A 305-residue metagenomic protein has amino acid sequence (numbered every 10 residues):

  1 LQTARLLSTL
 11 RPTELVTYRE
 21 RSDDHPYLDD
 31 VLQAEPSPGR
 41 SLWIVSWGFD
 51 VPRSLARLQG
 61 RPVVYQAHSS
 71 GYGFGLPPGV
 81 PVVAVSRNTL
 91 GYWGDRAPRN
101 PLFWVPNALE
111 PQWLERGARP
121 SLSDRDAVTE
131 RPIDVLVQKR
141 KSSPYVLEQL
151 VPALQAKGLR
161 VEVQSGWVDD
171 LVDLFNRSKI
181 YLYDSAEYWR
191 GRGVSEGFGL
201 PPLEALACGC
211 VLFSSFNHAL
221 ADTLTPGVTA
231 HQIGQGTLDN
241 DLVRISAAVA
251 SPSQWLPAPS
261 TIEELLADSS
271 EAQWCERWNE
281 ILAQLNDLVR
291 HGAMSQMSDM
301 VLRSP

Functional and structural regions predicted by a protein language model:
L1-F49, S215-L220, P226-Q235, D241-V243 (+1 more regions): N-terminal pre-catalytic "stem/leader" segment of glycosyltransferase-like enzymes
T17-A97: Extended catalytic core of nucleotide-activated donor transferases of GT-like folds
V63, V161, L182, L212-F213: Hydrophobic beta-strand scaffold residues
D95, W104, A108-L174: Conserved catalytic-core segment of nucleotide-activated headgroup transferases in glycan assembly
N176-R177, P201-C210, S215-F216, P226 (+1 more regions): Conserved donor-binding/catalytic loop of nucleotide-activated donor transferases
N176-R192, C210: Acidic donor-binding loop of glycosyltransferase active sites
S185-G199, N217, A221-D222: Nucleotide-sugar-dependent
I245-L265, L285-A293: Conserved donor-nucleotide binding/catalytic region of nucleotide-linked donor-dependent transferases
